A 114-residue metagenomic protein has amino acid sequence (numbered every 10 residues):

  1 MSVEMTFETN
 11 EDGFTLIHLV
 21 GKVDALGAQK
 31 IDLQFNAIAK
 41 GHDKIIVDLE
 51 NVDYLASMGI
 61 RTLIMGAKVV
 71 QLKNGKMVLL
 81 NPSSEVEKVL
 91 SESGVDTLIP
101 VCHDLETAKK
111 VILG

Functional and structural regions predicted by a protein language model:
S2-L33: STAS-typified acidic loop motif
E11-D12, E50, E106: Conserved catalytic submotifs in the C-terminal HATPase_c
A25-I99: Amphipathic alpha-helical interaction surfaces in cytosolic regulatory modules
S84, E106-T107: Acidic phosphotransfer microenvironment of two-component signaling modules
P100-D104: Short acidic-hydrophobic, aromatic-tinged amphipathic segments that line or gate anion-handling sites
I112-G114: A short, charged, amphipathic alpha-helix used as a generic interaction element across diverse proteins
